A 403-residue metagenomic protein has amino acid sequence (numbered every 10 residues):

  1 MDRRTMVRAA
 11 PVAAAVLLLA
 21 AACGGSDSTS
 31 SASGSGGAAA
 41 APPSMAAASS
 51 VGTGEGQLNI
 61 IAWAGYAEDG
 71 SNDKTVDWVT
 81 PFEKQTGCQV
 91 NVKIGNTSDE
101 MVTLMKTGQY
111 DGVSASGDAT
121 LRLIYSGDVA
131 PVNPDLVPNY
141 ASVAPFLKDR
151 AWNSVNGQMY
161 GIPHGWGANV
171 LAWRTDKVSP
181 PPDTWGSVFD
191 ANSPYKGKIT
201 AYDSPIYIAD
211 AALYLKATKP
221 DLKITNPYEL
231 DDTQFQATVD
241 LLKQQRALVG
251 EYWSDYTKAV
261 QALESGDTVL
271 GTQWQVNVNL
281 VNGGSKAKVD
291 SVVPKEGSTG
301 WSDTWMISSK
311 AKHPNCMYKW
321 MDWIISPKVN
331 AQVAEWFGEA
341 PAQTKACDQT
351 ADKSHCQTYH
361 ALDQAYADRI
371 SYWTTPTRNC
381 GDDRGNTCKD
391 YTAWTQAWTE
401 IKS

Functional and structural regions predicted by a protein language model:
L18-A22: C-terminal motif of bacterial Sec signal peptides marking the signal peptidase cleavage site
C23, M45-L123: Early extracytoplasmic/lumenal segment of secretory-pathway proteins
C23-G37: Bacterial lipoprotein signal-peptidase II cleavage site
N59-K74, Q109, S114-E264: Extracytoplasmic ligand-binding site segments that recognize negatively charged/polar headgroups
A119-I124, T272-K288: A ligand-binding cleft/hinge motif common to bilobed small-molecule-binding domains
Q273, G283-W336, S403: Extracytoplasmic/periplasmic substrate-recognition and gating elements
S308-T375: Mature extracytoplasmic/periplasmic domains
R369-S403: Conserved C-terminal helix/tail region of periplasmic/extracytoplasmic solute-binding proteins
